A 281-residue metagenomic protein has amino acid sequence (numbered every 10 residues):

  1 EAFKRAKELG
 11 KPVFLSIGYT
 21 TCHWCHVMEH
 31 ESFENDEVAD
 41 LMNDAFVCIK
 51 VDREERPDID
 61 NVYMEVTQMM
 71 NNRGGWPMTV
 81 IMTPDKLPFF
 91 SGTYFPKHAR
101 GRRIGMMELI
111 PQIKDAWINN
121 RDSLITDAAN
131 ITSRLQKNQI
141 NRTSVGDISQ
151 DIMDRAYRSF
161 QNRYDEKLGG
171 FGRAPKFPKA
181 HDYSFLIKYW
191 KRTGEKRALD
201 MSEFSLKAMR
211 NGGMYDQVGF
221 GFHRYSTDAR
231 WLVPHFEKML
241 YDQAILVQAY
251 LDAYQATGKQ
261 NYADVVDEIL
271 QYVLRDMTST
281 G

Functional and structural regions predicted by a protein language model:
E1-G281: Replace the tail clause
